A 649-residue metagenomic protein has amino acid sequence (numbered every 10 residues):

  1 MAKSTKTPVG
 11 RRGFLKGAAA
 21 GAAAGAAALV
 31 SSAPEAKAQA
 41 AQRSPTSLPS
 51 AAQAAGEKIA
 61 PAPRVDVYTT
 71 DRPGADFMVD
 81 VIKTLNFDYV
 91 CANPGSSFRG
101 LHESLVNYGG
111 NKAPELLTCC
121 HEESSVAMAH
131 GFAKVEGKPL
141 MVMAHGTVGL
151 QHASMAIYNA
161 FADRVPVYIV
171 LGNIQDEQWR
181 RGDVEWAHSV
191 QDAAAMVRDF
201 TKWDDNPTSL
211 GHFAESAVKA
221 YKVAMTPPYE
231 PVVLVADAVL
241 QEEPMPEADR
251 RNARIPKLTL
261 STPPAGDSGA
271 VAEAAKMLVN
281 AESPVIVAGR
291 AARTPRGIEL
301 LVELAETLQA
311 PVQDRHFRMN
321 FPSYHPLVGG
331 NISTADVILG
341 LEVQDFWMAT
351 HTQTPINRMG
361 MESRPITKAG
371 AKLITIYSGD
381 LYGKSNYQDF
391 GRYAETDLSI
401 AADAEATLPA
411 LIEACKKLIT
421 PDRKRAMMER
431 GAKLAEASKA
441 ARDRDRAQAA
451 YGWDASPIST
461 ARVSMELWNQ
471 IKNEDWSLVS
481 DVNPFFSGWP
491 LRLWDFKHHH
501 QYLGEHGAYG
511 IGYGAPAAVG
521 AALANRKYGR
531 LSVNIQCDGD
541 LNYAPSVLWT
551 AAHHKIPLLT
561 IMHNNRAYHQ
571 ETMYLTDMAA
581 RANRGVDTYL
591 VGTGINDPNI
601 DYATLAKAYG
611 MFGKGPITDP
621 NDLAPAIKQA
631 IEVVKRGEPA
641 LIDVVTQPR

Functional and structural regions predicted by a protein language model:
K3-A22: N-terminal secretory signal peptides and thylakoid transit peptides that target proteins across membranes
Q42-T69, G211, V235-A236, G370-V479 (+3 more regions): Phosphate/pyrophosphate-binding active-site segments
E57, P63, Q191, K219 (+1 more regions): Conformationally flexible catalytic loops at phosphate/diphosphate-handling active centers
A75-M78, K83, L101-V106, K433-A524: Active-site diphosphate/adenylate-binding microenvironment
K134, A288-S378, Y382-K384, F496-K527 (+3 more regions): Glycine-rich, anion-gripping cofactor-binding loops and their flanking helix/strand elements in enzyme active sites
V135-K138, W186-P227, G340, G391-S399 (+3 more regions): Conserved thiamine diphosphate
N173-E215, D314-K433, I627: Glycine-rich, acidic loop regions that bind phosphate or pyrophosphate groups
Q178-H188, I332, L408, G488-P648: Thiamine diphosphate
